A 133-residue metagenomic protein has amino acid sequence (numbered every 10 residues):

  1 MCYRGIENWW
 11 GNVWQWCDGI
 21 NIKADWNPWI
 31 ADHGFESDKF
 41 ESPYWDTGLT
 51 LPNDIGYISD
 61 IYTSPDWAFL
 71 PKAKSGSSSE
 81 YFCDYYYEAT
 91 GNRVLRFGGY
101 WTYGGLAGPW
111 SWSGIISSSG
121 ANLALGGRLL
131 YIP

Functional and structural regions predicted by a protein language model:
M1-Y3: Short loop/turn microsegments at loop-to-beta-strand junctions
W9-I22, S37-P133: C-terminal, surface-exposed recognition/capping segments
K23-G34: A short, polar/charged loop-to-alpha-helix boundary motif
